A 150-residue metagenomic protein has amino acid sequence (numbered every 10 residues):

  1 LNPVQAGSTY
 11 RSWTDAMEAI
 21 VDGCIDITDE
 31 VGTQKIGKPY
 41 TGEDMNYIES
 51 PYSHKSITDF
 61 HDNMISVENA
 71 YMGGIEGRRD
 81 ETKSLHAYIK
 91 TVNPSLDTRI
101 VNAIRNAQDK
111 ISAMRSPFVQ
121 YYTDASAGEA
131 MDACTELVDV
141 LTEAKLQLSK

Functional and structural regions predicted by a protein language model:
L1-K150: Mature extracytoplasmic or organellar-lumen-exposed domains after removal of signal/transit peptides
